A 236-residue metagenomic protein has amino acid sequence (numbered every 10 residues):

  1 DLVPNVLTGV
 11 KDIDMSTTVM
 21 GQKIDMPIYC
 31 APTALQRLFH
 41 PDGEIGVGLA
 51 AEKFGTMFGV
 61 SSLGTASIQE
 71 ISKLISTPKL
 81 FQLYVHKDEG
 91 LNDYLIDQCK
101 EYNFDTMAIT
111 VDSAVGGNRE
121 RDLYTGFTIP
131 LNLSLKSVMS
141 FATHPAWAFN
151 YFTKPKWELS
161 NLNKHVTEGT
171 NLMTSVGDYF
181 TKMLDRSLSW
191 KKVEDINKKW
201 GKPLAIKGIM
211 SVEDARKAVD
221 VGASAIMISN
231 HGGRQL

Functional and structural regions predicted by a protein language model:
D1-I24, P130-L188: An N-cap/entry alpha-helix motif that binds or orients negatively charged groups
D1-V115: N-terminal capping/small domains of soluble enzymes
L7, L35, G116, G177 (+1 more regions): Glycine-rich, proline-tolerant flexible connector loops at the mouths of alpha/beta enzymes
K53, Q69-L80, L135-K136, R186-L204 (+1 more regions): Alpha-helix-loop-beta-strand connector modules within alpha/beta enzyme cores
S62-G64, H86, S187, I206-V212: Glycine-rich beta-to-alpha transition loops that act as phosphate-gripper elements at the mouths of alpha/beta enzyme
S76-K79, Q98-K100, T125-T128, G222-A225: Short, hinge-like loop/turn segments at secondary-structure boundaries
Y84-G90, F127-V138: Acidic, His- and aromatic-enriched active-site or binding-groove loops in soluble protein domains that engage sugars
K191-L236: Glycine-rich phosphate/ribose-binding loops and adjacent secondary-structure elements that form binding surfaces
